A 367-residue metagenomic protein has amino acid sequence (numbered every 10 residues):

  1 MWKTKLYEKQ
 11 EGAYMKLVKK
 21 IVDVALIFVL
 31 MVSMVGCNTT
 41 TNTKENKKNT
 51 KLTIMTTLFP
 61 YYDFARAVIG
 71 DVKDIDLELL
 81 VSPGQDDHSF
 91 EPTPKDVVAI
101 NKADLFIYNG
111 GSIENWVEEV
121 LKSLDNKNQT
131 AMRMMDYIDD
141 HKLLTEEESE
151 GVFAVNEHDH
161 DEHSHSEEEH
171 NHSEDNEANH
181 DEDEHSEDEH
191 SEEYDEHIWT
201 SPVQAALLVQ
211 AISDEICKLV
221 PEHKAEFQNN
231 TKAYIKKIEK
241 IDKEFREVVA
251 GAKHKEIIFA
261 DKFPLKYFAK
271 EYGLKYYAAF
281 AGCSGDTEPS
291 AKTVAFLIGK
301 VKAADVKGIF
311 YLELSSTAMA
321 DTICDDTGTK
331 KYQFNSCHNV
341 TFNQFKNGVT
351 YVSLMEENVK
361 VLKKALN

Functional and structural regions predicted by a protein language model:
W2-K5, G12, K16-L26, M31 (+1 more regions): Extracytoplasmic metal-acquisition and chelation regions
